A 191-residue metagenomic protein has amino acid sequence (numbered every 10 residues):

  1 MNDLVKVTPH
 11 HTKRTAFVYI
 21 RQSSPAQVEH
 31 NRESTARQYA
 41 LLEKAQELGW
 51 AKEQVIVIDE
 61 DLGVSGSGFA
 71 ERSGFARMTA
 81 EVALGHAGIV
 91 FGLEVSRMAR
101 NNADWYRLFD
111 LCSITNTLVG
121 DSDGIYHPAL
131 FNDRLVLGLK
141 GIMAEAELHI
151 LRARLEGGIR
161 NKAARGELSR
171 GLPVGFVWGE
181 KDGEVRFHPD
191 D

Functional and structural regions predicted by a protein language model:
M1-N161: Short, structured surface patches at the beginning of a domain
K13, I125-F131, R170-E180, P189: Flexible hinge/switch segments at interdomain interfaces of large molecular machines
E33, I56, G166, V185-R186: A subset of signal/propeptide-processing and intrinsically disordered low-complexity segments in secreted/extracellular
E71, G183-D191: Basic, short loop/linker segments at the boundary and entry of helix-turn-helix/winged-helix-like folds
H149-D182: Coupling/hinge elements of helicase-like and P-loop NTPase modules
